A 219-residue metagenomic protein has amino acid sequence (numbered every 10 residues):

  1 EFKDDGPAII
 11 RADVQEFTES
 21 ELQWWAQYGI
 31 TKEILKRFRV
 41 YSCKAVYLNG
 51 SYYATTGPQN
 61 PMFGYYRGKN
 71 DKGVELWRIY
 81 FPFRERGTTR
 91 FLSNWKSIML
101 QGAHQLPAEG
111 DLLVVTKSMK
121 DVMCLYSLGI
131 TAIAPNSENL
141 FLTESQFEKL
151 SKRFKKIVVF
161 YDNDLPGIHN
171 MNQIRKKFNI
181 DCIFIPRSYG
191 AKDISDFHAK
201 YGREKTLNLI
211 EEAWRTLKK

Functional and structural regions predicted by a protein language model:
E1-K72, Q101-G110, F178, E211-K219: TOPRIM metal-binding catalytic domain and adjacent DNA-binding surface shared by DnaG-type primases
W24, F38, Y65, Y80 (+4 more regions): Aromatic side chains
E33, R86, S93, Y189-K192: Residue-level signal for pocket-adjacent positions within structured domains
V46-F154, N170-M171: Phosphate-handling DNA/RNA-contact segment within nucleic-acid enzymes
A108-L113, M119-K219: TOPRIM fold recognition
